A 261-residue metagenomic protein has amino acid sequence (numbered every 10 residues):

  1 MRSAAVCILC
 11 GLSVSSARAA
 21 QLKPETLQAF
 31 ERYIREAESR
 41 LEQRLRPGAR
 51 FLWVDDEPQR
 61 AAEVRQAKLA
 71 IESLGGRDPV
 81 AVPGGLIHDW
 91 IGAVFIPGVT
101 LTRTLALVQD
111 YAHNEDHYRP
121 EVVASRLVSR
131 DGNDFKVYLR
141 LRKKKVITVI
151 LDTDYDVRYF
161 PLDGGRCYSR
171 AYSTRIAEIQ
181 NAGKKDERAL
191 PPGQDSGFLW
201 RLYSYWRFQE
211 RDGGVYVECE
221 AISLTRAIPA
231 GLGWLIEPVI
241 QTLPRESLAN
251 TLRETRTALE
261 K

Functional and structural regions predicted by a protein language model:
M1-A5: Bacterial N-terminal signal peptides that target proteins for export
I8-R18: Hydrophobic h-region of N-terminal signal peptides that target proteins for export in Gram-negative bacteria
A20-K261: Eukaryotic helix-grip
